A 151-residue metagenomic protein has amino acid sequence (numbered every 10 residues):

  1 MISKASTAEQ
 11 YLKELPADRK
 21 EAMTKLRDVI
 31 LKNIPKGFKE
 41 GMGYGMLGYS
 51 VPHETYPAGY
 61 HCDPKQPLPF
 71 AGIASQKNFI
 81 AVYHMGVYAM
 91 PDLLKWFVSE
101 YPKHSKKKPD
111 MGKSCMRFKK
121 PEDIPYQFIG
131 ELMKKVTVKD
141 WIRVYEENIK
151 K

Functional and structural regions predicted by a protein language model:
M1-K151: Charge-dense, helix-prone N-terminal extensions
